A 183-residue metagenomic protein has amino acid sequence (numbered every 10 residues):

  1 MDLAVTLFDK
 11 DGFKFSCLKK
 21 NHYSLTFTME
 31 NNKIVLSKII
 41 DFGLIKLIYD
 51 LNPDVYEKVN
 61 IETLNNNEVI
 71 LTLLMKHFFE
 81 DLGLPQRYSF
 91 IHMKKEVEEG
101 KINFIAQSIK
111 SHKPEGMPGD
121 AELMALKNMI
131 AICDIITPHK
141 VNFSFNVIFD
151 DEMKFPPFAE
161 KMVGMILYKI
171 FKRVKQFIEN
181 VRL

Functional and structural regions predicted by a protein language model:
M1-L74, F78, L82: Hydrophobic ligand-binding cavity/cleft-lining segments
I45, K76-E96, I105-Q107: Charged surface patches that recognize polyanionic ligands
P53, P85, A125: Short, glycine/acidic-rich beta->alpha junctions
D54-V55, I136-H139, Q176-L183: Secondary-structure boundary elements
N66, E98-G100, I136-K140: Short strand-connecting beta-turns/loops that link adjacent beta-strands
F79-D81, K101, D151-M153: Residue-level signal for secondary-structure boundary sites
Y88-M93, I105-S108, K113-G164: Beta-strand/loop substructures that line and gate deep hydrophobic ligand-binding cavities in soluble
D150-D151, P157-L183: A conserved amphipathic terminal alpha-helix motif
